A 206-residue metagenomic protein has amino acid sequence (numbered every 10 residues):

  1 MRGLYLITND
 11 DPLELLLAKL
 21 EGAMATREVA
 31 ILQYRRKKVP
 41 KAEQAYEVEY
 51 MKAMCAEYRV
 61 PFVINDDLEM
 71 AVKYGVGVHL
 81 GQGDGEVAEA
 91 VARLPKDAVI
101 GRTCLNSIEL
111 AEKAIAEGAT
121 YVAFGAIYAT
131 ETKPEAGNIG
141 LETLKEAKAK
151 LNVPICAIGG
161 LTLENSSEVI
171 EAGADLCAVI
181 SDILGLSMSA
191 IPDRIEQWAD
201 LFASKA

Functional and structural regions predicted by a protein language model:
M1-L17, A98-N106, A157, L184: Active-site mouth loops of central-metabolism enzymes
L6, Q82-A90, A123-E135, S166 (+1 more regions): Glycine-rich phosphate-binding active-site loops on the catalytic face of alpha/beta enzymes
D10, R36, Q82, C104-N106 (+3 more regions): Short secondary-structure boundary segments
A23, F62-G77, A90, N106-T120 (+3 more regions): Catalytic cores of alpha/beta
I31-Q33, V63, H79, G101 (+2 more regions): Conserved beta-strand positions in the central sheet of alpha/beta enzyme cores
Q33-E43, A126-K133: Glycine-rich, proline-tolerant flexible connector loops at the mouths of alpha/beta enzymes
A45-D66, A88-S107, G137-L163, E196-A206: Alpha-helix-loop-beta-strand connector modules within alpha/beta enzyme cores
K73-G75, L80, R102-A149, L186-M188 (+1 more regions): Glycine/Thr-rich beta-alpha phosphate-binding loop at enzyme active sites
